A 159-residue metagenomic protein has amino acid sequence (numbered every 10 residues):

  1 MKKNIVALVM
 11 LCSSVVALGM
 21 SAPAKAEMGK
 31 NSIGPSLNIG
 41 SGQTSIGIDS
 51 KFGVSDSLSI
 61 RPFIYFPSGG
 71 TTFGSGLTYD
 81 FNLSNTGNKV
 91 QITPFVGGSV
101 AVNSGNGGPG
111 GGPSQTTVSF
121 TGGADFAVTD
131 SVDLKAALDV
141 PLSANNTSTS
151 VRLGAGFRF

Functional and structural regions predicted by a protein language model:
M1-M10: Bacterial N-terminal signal peptides that target proteins for export
V9, A22-A24, R152: N-terminal plastid-targeting presequences
C12-S14: Cytosolic, intrinsically disordered low-complexity tails and loops of eukaryotic multi-pass membrane proteins
V16-S68, T72: Short glycine/proline- and aromatic-enriched beta-strand/turn motifs that initiate or cap beta-hairpins
N31-P35, I60-P62, I92-G98, L134-A136 (+1 more regions): Transmembrane beta-strands of outer-membrane beta-barrel proteins
K51-F126, D130: Gram-negative (and chloroplast) outer-membrane scaffold detector with strong preference for beta-barrel transmembrane
S75-L77, T147-F159: Outer-membrane beta-barrel "beta-signal"
G123-V132, A137-N145: Short, exposed beta-strand-loop hairpins at the edges of beta-sheets in extracellular/periplasmic proteins
